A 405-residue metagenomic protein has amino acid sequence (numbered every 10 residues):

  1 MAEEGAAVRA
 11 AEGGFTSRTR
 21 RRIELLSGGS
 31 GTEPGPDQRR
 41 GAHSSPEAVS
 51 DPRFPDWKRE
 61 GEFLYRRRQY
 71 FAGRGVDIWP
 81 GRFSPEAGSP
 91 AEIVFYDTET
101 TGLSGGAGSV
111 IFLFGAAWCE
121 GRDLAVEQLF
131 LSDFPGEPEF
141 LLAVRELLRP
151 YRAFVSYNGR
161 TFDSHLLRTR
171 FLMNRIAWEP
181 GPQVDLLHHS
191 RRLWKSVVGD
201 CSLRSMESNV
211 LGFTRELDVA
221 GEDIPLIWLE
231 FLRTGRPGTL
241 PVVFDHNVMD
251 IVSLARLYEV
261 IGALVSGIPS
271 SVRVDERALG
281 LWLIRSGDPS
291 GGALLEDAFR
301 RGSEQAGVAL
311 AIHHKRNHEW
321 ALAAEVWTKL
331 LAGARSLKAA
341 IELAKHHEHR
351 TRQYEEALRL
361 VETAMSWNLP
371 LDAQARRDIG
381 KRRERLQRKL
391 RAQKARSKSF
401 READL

Functional and structural regions predicted by a protein language model:
M1-P90: N-terminal accessory regions of nucleic-acid-interacting proteins
R82-P150: Conserved RNase H-like, two-metal-ion catalytic cores of nucleic-acid enzymes
L124-F213: Conserved DEDDh/DEDDy metal-dependent 3′-5′ exonuclease domain
V198, L203-S271, E276-R277: Acidic, Mg2+-coordinating catalytic module of metal-dependent nucleases/exonucleases that use a two-metal-ion mechanism
L283, H314, H347-E348, Q387: Residue at a conserved register position within TPR or TPR-like alpha-solenoid repeats
S286, N317, R350-T351, L390: Structural motif corresponding to the intra-repeat A-B loop/turn of tetratricopeptide repeats
